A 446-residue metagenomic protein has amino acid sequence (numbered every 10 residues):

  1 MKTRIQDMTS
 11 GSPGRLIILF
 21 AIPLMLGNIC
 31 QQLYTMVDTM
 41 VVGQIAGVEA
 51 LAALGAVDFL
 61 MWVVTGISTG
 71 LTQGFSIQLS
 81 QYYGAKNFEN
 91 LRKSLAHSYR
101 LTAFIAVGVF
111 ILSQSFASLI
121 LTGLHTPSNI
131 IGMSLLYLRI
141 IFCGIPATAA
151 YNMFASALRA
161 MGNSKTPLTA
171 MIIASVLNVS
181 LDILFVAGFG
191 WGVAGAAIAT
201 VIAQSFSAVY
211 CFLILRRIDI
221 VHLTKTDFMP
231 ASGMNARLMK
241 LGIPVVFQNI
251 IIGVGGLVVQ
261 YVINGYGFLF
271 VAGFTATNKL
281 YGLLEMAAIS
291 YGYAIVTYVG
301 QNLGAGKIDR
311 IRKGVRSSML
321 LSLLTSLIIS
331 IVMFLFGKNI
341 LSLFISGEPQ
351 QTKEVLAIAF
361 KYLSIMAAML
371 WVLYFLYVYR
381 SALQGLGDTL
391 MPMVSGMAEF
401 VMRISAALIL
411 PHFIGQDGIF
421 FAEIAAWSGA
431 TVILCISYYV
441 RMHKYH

Functional and structural regions predicted by a protein language model:
M1-A21, L79-G144, G188-I243, V299-A368 (+1 more regions): Short alpha-helical transmembrane segments in multi-pass integral membrane proteins
M8-I45, W62-G74, Q78, A103-F110 (+4 more regions): N-terminal transmembrane alpha-helices
L19-D38, I140, Y151, A174 (+4 more regions): Transmembrane helical elements of multi-pass membrane transporters/channels
I29, L33-L51, L121-S128, L184-W191 (+4 more regions): Helix-terminus/linker motif at the lipid-water interface of multi-pass membrane proteins
V42-W62, S128-M133, V193-A194, M234-L241 (+4 more regions): Interfacial/gating helices of multi-pass transporter permease domains
L51-I111, T148-P167, G273-G337, L373-S395: Small-residue-rich hydrophobic transmembrane alpha-helices
V63, N178-D182, A208-F212, L283-M286 (+3 more regions): Hydrophobic transmembrane alpha-helices of multi-pass small-molecule transporters
T72, I140-R159, P167-S175, A196-V209 (+4 more regions): Short runs within selected transmembrane alpha-helices of multi-pass transporters and secretion channels
